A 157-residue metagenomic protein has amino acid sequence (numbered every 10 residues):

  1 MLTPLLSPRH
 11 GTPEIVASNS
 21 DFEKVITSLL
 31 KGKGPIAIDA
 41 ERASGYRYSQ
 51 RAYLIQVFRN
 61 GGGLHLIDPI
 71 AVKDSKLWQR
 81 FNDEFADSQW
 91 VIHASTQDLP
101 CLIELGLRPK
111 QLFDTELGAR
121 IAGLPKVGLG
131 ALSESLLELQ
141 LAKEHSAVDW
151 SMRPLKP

Functional and structural regions predicted by a protein language model:
M1-I36, A40: N-terminal accessory regions of nucleic-acid-interacting proteins
L5-I15, Q56-P157: Active-site-proximal helix-loop-helix substrate-binding element of RNase H-like nuclease domains
K24-T27, G45, Q79-F81: Short, flexible, glycine/charge-rich loop motifs used to bind or transfer phosphoryl groups or to couple energy/partner
K31, Q50, A86: Structured loop/turn residues at beta-strand edges in well-structured enzyme cores
G34, R51-Y53, G63: A generic structural signal for short beta-strands and their flanking turns/coil linkers
A37, Y46-R47, L54-F58: Non-catalytic, usually N-terminal nucleic-acid engagement modules in DNA/RNA processing proteins
E41-G45, V72: Short active-site-proximal "capping" loops at secondary-structure junctions
R47-R51, L66-D68: Short, glycine/acidic-enriched capping/hinge loops at junctions between secondary-structure elements
